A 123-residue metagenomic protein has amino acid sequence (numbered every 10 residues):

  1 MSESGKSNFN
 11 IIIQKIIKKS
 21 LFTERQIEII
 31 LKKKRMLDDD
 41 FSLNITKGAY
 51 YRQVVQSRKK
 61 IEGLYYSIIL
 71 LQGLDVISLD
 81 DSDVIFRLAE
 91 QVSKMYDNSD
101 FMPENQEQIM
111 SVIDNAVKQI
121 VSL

Functional and structural regions predicted by a protein language model:
M1-S4, L71: N-terminal leader segment of winged-helix/HTH proteins
E3-K19: Short, Lys/Arg-enriched N-terminal segment that forms or immediately precedes the first helix of a structured domain
R25-K33: Short alpha-helical "packing" element that flanks the helix-turn-helix/winged-helix DNA-binding module
R35-T46: Helix-turn-helix DNA-binding module
V54, I61: DNA major-groove recognition helix of helix-turn-helix
E62-I77: Short Lys/Arg-enriched helix C-cap and helix-to-coil transition segments that create basic nucleic-acid-contact patches
L79-L123: Helix-turn-helix/homeodomain-like alpha-helical modules used for DNA recognition and transcription-factor dimerization
